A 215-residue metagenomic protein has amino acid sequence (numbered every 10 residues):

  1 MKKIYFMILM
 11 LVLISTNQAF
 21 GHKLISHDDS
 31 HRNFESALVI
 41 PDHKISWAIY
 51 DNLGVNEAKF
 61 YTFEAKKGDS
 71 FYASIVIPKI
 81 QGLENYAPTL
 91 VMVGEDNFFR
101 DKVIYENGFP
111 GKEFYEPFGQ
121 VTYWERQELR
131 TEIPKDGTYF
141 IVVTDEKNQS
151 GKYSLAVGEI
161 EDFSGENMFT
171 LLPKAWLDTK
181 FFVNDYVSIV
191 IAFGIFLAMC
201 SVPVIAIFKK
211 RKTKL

Functional and structural regions predicted by a protein language model:
M1-I4: Positively charged n-region of N-terminal signal peptides that target proteins for export
M7-S15: Bacterial N-terminal signal peptides
T16-G21: Sec/Tat signal peptide C-region and signal peptidase I cleavage site
H22-N33, Y61, G82, A87-F99 (+2 more regions): C-terminal edge strands of extracellular/lumenal beta-sandwich accessory domains
D29-S36, Y50-D51, N97-Y115: A surface-exposed loop-and-adjacent beta-strand signature within N-terminal beta-sandwich domains that mediate ligand
A37-L38, K44, E128-L129: Low-complexity, Ser/Thr/Pro-rich intrinsically disordered linker/stalk segments at domain junctions
I40-K66, S70, I75-K79, T89: Non-catalytic, beta-strand-enriched accessory regions in extracellular/secretory proteins and membrane protein
Y105-E132: Extended, solvent-exposed segments with strong compositional bias
